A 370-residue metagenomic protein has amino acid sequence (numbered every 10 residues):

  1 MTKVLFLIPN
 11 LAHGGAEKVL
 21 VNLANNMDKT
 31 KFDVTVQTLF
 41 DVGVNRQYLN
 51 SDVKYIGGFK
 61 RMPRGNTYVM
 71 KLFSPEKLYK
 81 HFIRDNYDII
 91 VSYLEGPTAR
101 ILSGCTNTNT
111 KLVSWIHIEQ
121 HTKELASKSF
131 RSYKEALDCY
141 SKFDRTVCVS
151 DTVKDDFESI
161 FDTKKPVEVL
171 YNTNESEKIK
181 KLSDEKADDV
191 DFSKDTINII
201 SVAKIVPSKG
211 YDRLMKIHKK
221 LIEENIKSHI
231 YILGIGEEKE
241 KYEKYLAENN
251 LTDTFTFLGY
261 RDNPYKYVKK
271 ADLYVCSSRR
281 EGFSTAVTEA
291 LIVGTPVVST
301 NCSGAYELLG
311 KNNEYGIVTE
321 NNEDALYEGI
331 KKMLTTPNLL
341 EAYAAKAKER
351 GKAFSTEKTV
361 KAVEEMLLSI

Functional and structural regions predicted by a protein language model:
F6-G14, K18-N22, N26-M70, V167: N-terminal strand-loop element at the rim of the active site of nucleotide-sugar-dependent glycosyltransferases
G14-N22, I197-K220, E237-E243: A conserved mid-protein helix/loop that constitutes part of the nucleotide-sugar donor-binding site
S92-T98, I116: Short His-centered aromatic/hydrophobic patch
R100-L102, S141-E168, N174-K178: A short, active-site helix/loop in glycosyltransferases that binds the activated sugar's phosphate group
E243-G259: Nucleotide-activated donor-binding/catalytic signature segment of Leloir-type glycosyltransferases, i.e., the conserved
Y260, R279: Aromatic "clamp/platform" in nucleotide-sugar-dependent glycosyltransferases that forms part of the donor/acceptor
P296-S299: Short hydrophobic beta-strand element within catalytic cores of glycosyltransferases and related nucleotide-activated
K311-E323, K332-P337: Conserved acidic donor-binding segment of nucleotide-sugar-dependent glycosyltransferases
